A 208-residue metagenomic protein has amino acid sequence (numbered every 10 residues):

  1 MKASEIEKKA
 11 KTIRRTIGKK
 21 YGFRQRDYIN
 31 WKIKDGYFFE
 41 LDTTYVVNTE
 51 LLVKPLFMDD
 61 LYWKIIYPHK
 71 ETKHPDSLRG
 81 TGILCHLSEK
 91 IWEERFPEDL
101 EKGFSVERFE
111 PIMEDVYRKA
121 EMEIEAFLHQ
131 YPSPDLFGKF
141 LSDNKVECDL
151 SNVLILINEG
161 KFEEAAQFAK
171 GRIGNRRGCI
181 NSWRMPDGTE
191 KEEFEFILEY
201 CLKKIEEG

Functional and structural regions predicted by a protein language model:
K2-I6, K32-G208: Intrinsically disordered, low-complexity regulatory regions enriched in serine/threonine/proline and acidic residues
A3-R26: Amphipathic alpha-helical segments
D27-W31: Acidic carboxylate-rich catalytic motifs and surrounding loops in phosphoryl-/glycosyl-chemistry enzymes
